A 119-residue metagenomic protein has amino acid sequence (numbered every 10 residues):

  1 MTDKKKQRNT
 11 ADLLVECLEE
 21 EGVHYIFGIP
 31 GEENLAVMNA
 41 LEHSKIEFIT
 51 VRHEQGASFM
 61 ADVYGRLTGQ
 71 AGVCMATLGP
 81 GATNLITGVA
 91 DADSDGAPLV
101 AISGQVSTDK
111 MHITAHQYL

Functional and structural regions predicted by a protein language model:
T2-L119: N-terminal alpha/beta PP-like core and its mobile active-site loop of ThDP/TPP-dependent enzymes
